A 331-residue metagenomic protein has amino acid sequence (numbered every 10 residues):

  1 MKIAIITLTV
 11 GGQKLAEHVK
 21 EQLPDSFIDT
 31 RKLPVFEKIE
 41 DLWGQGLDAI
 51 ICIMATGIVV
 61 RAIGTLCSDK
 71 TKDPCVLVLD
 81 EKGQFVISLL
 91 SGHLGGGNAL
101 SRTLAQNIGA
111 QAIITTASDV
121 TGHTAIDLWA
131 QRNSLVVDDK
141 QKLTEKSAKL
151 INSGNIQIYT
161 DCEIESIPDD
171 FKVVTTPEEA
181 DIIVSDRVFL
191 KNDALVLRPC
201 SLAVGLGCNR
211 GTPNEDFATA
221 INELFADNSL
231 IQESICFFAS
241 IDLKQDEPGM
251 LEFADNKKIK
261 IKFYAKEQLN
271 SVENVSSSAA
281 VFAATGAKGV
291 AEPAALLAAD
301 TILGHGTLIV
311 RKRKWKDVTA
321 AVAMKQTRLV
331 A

Functional and structural regions predicted by a protein language model:
M1-I5: Extreme N-terminal starter segment of soluble prokaryotic enzymes
L8: Glycine-rich Rossmann-fold phosphate-binding loop(s) that bind the pyrophosphate of adenine dinucleotide cofactors
G11-D25, K32-N98, T103-G249, A323-T327 (+1 more regions): Conserved mixed alpha/beta catalytic, RNA-binding, or beta-rich assembly cores of soluble enzyme, regulatory
D25-S26, T301: Short, glycine- and charge-enriched coil/turn segments that flank and shape catalytic ligand pockets
C236-L329: Active-site microenvironment for binding and transforming phosphate-containing groups
